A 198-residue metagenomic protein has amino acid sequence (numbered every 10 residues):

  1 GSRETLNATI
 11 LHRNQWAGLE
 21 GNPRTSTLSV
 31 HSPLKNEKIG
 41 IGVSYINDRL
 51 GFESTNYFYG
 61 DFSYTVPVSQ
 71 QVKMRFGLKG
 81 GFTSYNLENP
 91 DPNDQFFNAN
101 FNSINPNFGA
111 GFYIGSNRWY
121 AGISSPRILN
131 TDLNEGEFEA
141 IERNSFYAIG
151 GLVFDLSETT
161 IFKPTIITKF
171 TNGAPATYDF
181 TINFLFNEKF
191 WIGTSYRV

Functional and structural regions predicted by a protein language model:
G1-V198: Subset of outer-membrane beta-barrel
